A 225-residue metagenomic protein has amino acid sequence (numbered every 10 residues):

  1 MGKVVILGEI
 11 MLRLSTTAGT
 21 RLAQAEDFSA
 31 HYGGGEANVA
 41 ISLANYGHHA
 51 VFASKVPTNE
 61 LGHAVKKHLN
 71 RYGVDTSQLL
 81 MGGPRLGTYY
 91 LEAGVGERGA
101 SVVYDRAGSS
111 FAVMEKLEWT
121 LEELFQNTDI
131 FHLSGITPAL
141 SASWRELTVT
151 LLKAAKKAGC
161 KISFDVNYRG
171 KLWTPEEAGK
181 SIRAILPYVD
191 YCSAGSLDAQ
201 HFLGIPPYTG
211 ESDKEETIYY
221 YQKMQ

Functional and structural regions predicted by a protein language model:
M1-V74, M114-K116: Glycine-rich phosphate/adenosyl-contacting loop at the front of the ribokinase-like
I10, I136, V166: Active-site metal-binding loops of divalent metal-dependent hydrolases
F28-S29, A107-A112, L140-S141, Y168-W173 (+1 more regions): Short, flexible loop segments at the rims of nucleotide/cofactor-binding pockets, characterized by
H49-G135: Conserved N-terminal subdomain of the carbohydrate kinase-like
I130, K161-S163, Y191: Structural preference for beta-strand elements that scaffold enzyme active sites
A154-K161: A short helix->loop->beta-strand "cap" motif at the edges of active sites that frequently abuts
A158, L172-Q225: Conserved phosphate/ATP/ADP-binding segment of small-molecule kinases
F164-V166, S196: A cross-domain feature marking catalytic cores of carbohydrate-active enzymes and several ubiquitous metabolic/repair
